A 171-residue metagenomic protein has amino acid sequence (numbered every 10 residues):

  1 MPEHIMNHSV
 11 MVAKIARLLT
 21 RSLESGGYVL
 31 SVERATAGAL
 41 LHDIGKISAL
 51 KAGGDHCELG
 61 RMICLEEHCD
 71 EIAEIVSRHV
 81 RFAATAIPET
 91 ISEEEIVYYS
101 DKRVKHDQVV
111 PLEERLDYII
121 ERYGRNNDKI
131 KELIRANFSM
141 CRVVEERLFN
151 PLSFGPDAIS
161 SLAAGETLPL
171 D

Functional and structural regions predicted by a protein language model:
P2, V32, S92, P111 (+4 more regions): General structural signal for secondary-structure boundaries
P2-E3, N127: Active-site oxyanion-binding pockets that recognize sulfate/phosphate
H4-E24: A positional/architectural concept
H8, I15, I72, N137-M140: General structural feature for long, well-ordered alpha-helical segments within catalytic domains of soluble enzymes
H8, S25-N126: Divalent metal-dependent catalytic cores for phosphoryl transfer on phosphate-bearing substrates
R21, K105-Q108, E146-F149, S153: Charged/polar positions within long, soluble alpha-helices
K129-D171: Charged phosphate-binding loop/patch that engages nucleotide di/tri-phosphates or the phosphate backbone of nucleic
